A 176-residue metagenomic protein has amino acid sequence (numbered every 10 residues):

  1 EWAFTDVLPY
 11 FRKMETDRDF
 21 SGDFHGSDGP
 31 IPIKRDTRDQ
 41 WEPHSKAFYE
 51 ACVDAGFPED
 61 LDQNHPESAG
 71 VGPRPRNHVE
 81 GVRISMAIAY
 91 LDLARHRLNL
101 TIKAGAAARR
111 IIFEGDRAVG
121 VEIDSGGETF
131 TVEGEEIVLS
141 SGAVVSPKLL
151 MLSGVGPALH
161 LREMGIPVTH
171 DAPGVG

Functional and structural regions predicted by a protein language model:
E1-A118, E122-D124: Conserved redox-cofactor binding core of oxidoreductases
Y10, I111, E122-G176: Glycine-rich loop(s) and the adjacent beta-strand/alpha-helix scaffold that form part
